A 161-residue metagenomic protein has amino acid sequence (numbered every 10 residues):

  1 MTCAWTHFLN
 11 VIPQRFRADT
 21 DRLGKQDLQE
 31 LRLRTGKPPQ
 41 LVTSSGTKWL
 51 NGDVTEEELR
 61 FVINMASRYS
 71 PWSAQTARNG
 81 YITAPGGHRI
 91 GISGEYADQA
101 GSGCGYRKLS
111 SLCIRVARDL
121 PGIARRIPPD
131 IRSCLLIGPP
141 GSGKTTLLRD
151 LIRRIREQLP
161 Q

Functional and structural regions predicted by a protein language model:
M1-G86: N-terminal accessory targeting/assembly segments
V42-S44, P129-R132: Acidic/polar active-site rim loop that often engages polyanionic ligands
P71-I131: P-loop NTP-binding catalytic core
L136: Hydrophobic anchor at the beta1->P-loop junction of P-loop NTPases
P140: The conserved Walker
G143-K144: Conserved glycine(s) of the Walker
L147, L151: Hydrophobic positions on the alpha1 helix immediately C-terminal to the Walker A/P-loop
R153-Q161: Post-Walker A helix-loop "phosphate-sensing" segment adjacent to the P-loop in P-loop NTPases
